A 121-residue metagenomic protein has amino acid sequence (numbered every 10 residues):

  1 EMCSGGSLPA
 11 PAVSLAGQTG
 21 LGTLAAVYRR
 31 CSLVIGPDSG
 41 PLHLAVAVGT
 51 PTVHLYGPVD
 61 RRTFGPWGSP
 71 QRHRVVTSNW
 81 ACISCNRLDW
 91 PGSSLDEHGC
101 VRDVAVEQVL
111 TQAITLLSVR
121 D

Functional and structural regions predicted by a protein language model:
E1-R61: Donor-binding and catalytic core of enzymes assembling or modifying cell-surface/extracellular glycoconjugates
P11-L15, V46-R120: Nucleotide-sugar donor-binding patch of glycosyltransferase catalytic domains
